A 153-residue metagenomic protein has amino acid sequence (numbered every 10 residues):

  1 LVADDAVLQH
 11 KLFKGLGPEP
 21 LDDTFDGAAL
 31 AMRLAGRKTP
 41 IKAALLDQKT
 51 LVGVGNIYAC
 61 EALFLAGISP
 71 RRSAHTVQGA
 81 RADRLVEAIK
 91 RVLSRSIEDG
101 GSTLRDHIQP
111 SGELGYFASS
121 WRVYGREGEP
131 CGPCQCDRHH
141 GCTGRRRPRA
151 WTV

Functional and structural regions predicted by a protein language model:
L1-L65, S73, L85: Phosphate/anion-contacting hairpin/loop surfaces
P18, P110, E129: Charged catalytic and DNA/RNA-contacting regions of genome-maintenance and nucleic-acid-processing enzymes
I57, S69, P148: Gly/Ser/Thr-rich beta-alpha loop segments that engage phosphate groups in nucleotides
I68-G125: A broadly conserved sequence feature marking short terminus-proximal activation segments in nucleic acid-centric
C131-C134, A150-V153: Short cysteine-rich clusters marking metal-coordination/redox-active sites
D137-G141: Short functional micro-motifs and their immediate structural scaffolds
C142-A150: Short linker/helix segments within small regulatory modules
